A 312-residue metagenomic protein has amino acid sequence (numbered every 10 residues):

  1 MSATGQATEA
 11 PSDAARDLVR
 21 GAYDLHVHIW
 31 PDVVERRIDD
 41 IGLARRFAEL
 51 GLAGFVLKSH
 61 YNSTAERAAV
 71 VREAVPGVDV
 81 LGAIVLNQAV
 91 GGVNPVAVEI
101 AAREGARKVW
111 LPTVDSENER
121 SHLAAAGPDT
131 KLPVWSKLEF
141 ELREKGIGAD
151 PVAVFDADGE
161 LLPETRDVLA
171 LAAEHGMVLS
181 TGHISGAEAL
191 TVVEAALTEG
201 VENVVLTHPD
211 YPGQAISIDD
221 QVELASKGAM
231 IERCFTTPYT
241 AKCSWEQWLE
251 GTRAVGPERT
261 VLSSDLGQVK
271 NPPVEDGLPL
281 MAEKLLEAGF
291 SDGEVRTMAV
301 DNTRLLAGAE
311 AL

Functional and structural regions predicted by a protein language model:
S2-G77: An N-terminally biased module of ancient metal coordination in phosphate/nucleic-acid-related enzymes
A22-D24, G54, D79-L81, R107-W110 (+4 more regions): Structural preference for beta-strand elements that scaffold enzyme active sites
L25-I38, L81-G92, V154-E160, G182: Active-site mouth loops of central-metabolism enzymes
R67-V71, V98, G186-G200, I216-L224 (+1 more regions): Distinct, well-ordered alpha-helical segments
P76-V78, G91-T207: Extended substrate/RNA-proximal surfaces in nucleic-acid metabolism proteins
N87-V93, S180-S185, P209-A215, C234-E246: Active-site glycine- and acidic-residue-rich loops that bind and position anionic ligands or nucleotide-like cofactors
C234, P257-V274: Short acidic/histidine-rich active-site segments
G277-L312: Mid-to-C-terminal alpha-helical segments outside catalytic/metal-binding sites
